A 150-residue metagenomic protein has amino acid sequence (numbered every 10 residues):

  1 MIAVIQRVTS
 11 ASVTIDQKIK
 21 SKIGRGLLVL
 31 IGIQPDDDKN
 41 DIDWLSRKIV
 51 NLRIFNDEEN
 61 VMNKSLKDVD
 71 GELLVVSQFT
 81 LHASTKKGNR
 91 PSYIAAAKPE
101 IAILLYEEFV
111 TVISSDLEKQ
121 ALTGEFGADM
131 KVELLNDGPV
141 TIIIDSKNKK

Functional and structural regions predicted by a protein language model:
M1-G88, A97, I103-K150: N-terminal, polar/charged subdomain of small-to-medium soluble alpha/beta proteins
Y93: Glycine-rich, phosphate-binding/catalytic loops in enzymes
